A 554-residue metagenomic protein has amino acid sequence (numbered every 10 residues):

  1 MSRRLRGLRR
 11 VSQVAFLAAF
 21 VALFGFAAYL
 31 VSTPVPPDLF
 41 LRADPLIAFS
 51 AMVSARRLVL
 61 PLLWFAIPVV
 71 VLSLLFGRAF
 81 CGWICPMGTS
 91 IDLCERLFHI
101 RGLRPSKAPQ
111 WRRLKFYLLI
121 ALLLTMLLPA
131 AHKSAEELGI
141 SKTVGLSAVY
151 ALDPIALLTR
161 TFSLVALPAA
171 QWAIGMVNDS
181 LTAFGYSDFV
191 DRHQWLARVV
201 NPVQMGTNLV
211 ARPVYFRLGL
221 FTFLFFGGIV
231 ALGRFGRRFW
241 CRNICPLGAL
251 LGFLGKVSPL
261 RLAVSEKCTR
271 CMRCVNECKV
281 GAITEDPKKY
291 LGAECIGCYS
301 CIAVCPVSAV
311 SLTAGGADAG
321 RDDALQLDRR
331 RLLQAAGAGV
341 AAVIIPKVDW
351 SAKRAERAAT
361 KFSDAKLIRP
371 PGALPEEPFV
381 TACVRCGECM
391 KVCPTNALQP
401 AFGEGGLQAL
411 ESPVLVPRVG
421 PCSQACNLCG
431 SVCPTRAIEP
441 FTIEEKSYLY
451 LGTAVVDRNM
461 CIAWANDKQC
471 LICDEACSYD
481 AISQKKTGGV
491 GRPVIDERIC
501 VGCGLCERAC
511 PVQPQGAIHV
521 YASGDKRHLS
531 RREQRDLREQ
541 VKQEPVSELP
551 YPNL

Functional and structural regions predicted by a protein language model:
M1-K288, A293-E294, Y299-L554: Non-ligating segments of multi-cofactor redox enzymes
